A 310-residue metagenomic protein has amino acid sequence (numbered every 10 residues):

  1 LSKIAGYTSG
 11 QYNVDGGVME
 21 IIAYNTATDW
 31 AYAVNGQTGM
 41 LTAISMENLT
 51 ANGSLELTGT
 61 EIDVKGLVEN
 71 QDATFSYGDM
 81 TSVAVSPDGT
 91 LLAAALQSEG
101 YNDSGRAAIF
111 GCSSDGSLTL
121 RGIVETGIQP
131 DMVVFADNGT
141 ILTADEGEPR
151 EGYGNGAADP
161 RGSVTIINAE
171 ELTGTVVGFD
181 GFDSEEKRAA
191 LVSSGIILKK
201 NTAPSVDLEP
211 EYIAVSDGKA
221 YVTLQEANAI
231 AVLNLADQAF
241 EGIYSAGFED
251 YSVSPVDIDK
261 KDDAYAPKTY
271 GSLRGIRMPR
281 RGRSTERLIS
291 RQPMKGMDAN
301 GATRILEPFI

Functional and structural regions predicted by a protein language model:
L1-S254, Y270-G296, N300-I310: Mobile, glycine-rich extracellular loop/lid and propeptide segments that shape or gate substrate/ligand access
